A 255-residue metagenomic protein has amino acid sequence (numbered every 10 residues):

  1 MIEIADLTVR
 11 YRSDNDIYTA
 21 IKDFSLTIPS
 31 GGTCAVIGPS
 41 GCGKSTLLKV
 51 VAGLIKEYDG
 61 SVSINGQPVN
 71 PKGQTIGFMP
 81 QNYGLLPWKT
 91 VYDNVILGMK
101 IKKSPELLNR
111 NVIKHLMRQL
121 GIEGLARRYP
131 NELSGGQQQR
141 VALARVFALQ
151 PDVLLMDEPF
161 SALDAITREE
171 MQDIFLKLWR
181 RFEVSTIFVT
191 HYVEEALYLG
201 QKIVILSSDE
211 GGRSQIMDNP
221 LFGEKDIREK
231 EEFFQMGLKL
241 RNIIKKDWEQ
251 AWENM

Functional and structural regions predicted by a protein language model:
I37-P39: The feature captures the beta-strand-to-loop junction immediately N-terminal to the Walker
A52: Helix-to-loop junction immediately C-terminal to a conserved catalytic motif
G60-K72: Conserved ABC transporter NBD signature motif
Y92-K100, R110, D218: Short helical segment in ABC ATPase nucleotide-binding domains corresponding to the A-loop/adjacent helical element
L107-L125, K177: Conserved ABC ATPase "signature" region
Y129-L133, Q137: Conserved ABC ATPase signature
A148-D152: A short, proline-enriched helix->beta-strand linker immediately N-terminal to the Walker B motif in ABC-type P-loop
